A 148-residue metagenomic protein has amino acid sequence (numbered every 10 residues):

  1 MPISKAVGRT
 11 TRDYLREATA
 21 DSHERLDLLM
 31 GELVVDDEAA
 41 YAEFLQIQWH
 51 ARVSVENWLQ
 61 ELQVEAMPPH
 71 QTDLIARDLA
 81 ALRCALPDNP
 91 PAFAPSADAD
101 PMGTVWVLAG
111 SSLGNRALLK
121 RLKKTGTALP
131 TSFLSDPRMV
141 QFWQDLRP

Functional and structural regions predicted by a protein language model:
M1-P148: Metal- and O2-centered redox machinery and metal/ROS homeostasis
